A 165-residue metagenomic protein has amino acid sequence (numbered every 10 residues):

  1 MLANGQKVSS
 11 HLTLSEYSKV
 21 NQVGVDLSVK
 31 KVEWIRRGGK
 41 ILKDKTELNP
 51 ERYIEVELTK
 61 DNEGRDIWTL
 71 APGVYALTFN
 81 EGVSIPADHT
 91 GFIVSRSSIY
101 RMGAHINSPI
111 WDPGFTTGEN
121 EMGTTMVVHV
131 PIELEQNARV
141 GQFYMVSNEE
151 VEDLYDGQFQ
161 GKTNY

Functional and structural regions predicted by a protein language model:
M1-Y165: DUTPase catalytic domain/fold
